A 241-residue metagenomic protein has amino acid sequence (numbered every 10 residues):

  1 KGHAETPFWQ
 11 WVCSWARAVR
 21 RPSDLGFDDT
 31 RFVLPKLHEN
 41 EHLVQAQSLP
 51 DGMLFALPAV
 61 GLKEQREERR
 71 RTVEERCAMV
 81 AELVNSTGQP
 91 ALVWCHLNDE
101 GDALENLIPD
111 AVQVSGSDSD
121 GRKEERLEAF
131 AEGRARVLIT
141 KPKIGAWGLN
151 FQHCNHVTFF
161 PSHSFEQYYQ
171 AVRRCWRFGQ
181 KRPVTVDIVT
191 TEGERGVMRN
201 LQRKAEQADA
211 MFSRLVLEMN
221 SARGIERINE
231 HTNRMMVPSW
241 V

Functional and structural regions predicted by a protein language model:
K1-A91, C95-L107, K204-I228, V237-W240: Interdomain linker/hinge connecting the two RecA-like lobes of the SF2 helicase core
H42-Q45, Q113-G116, V189: Hydrophobic residues at beta-strand termini and immediately following loops that shape nucleotide-binding pockets
Q47-L49, L97-G101, S119, I144-G145 (+4 more regions): Short, solvent-exposed loop/turn segments at secondary-structure junctions
A78, D102, E124, L149 (+3 more regions): Alpha-helical elements of the RecA-like P-loop NTPase motor core of helicases
L92-W94, G101-E105, P109-G145: Conserved helicase ATPase core of P-loop NTP-dependent helicases/translocases
L138, H156-T158, C175: Short, well-ordered beta-strand core segments
L149-S162, V184-I188: A short beta-strand element within the Helicase C-terminal
H163-V241: A conserved SF2-helicase RecA2
